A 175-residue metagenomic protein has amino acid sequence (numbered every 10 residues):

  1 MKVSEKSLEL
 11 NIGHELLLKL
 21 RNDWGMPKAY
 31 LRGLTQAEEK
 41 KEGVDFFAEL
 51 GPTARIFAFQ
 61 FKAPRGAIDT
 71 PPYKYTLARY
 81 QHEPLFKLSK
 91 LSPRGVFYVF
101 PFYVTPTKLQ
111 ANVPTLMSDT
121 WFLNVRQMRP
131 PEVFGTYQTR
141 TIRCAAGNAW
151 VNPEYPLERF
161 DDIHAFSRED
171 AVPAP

Functional and structural regions predicted by a protein language model:
M1-L34: Acidic-basic catalytic patches of nuclease active cores, encompassing PD-(D/E)XK and other metal-cofactor nuclease
R21-M26, S89-R94, E132-F134: Structural alpha-beta junctions
K28-E42, E49-G51: Active-site metal-binding core of divalent-cation-utilizing nuclease and nuclease-like domains
K41-G43, A54, P93: Short connector loops at helix/strand junctions that flank enzyme active sites, especially segments positioning acidic
F46, R55-R65: Conserved catalytic cores of phosphodiester-cleaving nucleases, focusing on short active-site segments
F47, A58, F97-P101: Short, hydrophobic/aromatic-rich beta-strand segments within well-structured domains
A63-F122: Catalytic cores of nucleic-acid endonucleases
Q110-P175: Non-catalytic C-terminal interaction segments of nucleic acid-processing enzymes
